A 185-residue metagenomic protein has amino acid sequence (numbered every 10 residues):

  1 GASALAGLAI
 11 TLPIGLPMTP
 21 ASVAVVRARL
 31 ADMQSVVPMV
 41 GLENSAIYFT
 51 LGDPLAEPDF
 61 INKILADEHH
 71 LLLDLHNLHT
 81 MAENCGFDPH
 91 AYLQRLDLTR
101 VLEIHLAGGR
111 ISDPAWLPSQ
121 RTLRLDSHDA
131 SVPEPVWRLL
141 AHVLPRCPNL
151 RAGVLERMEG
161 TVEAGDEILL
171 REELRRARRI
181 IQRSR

Functional and structural regions predicted by a protein language model:
G1-A2, A46-Y48, N77-H79, G108-S112 (+1 more regions): Active-site-proximal loop/turn and secondary-structure-junction residues that shape catalytic pockets, frequently
G1-H70: Active-site acidic/histidine proton-transfer and metal-coordination neighborhood in alpha/beta enzyme cores
P13, P17-P20, M81-N149: Gly/Pro-rich active-site loop or hairpin
V26-Q34, P58-N62, L93, W137-L144 (+1 more regions): Generic structural signal for well-ordered alpha-helices, preferentially at hydrophobic/aromatic core positions
A28-V40, D67-H69, L139-A152, I180-S184: A structural motif corresponding to the C-terminal end of an alpha-helix and its immediate exit/capping segment
V40-E43, H69-L73, L102-L106, R151-E156: Hydrophobic faces of well-ordered beta-strands that scaffold small-molecule active sites in alpha/beta enzyme cores
T50-A66, M81-Q94, E167: Distinct, well-ordered alpha-helical segments
E163-R185: C-terminal helical cap(s) of enzyme catalytic domains, especially alpha/beta-barrels
